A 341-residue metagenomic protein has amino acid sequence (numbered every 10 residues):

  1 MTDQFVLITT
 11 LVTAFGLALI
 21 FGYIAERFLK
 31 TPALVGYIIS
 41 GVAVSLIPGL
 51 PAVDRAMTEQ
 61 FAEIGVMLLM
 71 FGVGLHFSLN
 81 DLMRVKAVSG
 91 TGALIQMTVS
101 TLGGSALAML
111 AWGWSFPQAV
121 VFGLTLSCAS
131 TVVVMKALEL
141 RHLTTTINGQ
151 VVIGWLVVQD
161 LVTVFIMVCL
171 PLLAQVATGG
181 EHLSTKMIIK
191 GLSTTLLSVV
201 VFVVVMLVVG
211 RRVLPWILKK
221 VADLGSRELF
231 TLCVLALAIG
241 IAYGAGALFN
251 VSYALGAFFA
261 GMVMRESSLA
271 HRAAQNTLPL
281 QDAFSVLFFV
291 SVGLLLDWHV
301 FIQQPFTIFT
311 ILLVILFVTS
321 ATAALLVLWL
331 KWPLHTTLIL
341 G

Functional and structural regions predicted by a protein language model:
M1-G341: Transmembrane helical cores of multi-pass secondary ion antiporters/exchangers
